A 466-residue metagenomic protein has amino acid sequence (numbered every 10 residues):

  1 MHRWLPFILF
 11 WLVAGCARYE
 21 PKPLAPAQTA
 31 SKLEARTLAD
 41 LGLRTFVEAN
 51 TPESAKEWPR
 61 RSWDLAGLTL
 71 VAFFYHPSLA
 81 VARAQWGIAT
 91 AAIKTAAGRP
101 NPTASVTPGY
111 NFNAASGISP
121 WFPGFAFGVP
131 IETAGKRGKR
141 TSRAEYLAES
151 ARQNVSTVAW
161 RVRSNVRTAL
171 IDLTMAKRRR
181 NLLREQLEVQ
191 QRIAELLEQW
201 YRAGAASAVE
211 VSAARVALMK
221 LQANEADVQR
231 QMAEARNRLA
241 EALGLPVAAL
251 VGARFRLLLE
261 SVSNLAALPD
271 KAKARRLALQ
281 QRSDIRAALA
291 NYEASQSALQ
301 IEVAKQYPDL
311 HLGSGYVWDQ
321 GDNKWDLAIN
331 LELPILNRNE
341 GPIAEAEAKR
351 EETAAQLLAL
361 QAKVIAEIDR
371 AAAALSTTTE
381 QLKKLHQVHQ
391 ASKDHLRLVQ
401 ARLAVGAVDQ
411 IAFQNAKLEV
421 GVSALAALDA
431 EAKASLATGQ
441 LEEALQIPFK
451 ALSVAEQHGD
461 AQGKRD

Functional and structural regions predicted by a protein language model:
M1-V71, Q229-L277, Q440-D466: Terminal intrinsically disordered/low-complexity segments used for targeting and assembly
T51-R61, S105-K136, R140, L250 (+4 more regions): Small/polar, glycine/serine/threonine/aspartate-rich low-complexity segments that form flexible
G67, F122, T168, A213 (+3 more regions): Transmembrane beta-barrel architecture of outer-membrane proteins
T69, G124-A126, L170, R275 (+3 more regions): Membrane-embedded beta-strand positions in outer-membrane beta-barrel channels/transporters
F74-V81, G87-P102, A114-G117, F125-R143 (+9 more regions): A glycine-/polar-enriched beta->alpha junction
R137, Y146, Q153-L277, A371-A374 (+4 more regions): Periplasmic alpha-helical coiled-coil/stalk elements that build and connect Gram-negative outer-membrane
G204-S207, V364, A371, G406-Q410: Alpha-helical heptad-repeat coiled-coil segments that mediate oligomerization/polymerization in large
K220-V247, Q356, Q361, T378 (+1 more regions): Short segments within alpha-helical structural elements
